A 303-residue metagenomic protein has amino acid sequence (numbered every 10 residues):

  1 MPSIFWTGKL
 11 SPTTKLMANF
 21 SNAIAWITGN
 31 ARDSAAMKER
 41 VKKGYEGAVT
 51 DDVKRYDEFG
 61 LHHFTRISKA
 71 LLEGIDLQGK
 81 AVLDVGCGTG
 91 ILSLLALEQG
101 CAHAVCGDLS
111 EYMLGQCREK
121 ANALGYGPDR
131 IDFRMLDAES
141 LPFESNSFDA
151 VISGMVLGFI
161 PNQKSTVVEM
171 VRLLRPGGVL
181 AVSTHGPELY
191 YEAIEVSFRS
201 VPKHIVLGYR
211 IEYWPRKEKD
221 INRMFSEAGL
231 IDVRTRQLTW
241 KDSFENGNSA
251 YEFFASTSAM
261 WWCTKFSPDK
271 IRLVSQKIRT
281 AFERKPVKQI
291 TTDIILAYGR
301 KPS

Functional and structural regions predicted by a protein language model:
I4-L77, I91-L95, M113-Q116, G125: Conserved class I S-adenosyl-L-methionine
F5-G8, T14-A31, G60-H62, T89 (+1 more regions): Conserved Class I S-adenosyl-L-methionine
L83-V85, T89-S140: Class I SAM-dependent methyltransferase SAM/SAH-binding core
G107, G154-L157, S183: Residues lining the SAM
E139-A150: A short acidic, Gly/Pro-enriched loop at the edge of an enzyme's catalytic core that lines a small-molecule cofactor
A150-N162: A short SAM/SAH-binding and catalytic strip from SAM-dependent methyltransferases
K164-V179: A short glycine-rich, Lys/Arg-flanked "PGG" loop and its adjoining helix->strand segment in the class I
A181-K203: Conserved class I S-adenosyl-L-methionine
